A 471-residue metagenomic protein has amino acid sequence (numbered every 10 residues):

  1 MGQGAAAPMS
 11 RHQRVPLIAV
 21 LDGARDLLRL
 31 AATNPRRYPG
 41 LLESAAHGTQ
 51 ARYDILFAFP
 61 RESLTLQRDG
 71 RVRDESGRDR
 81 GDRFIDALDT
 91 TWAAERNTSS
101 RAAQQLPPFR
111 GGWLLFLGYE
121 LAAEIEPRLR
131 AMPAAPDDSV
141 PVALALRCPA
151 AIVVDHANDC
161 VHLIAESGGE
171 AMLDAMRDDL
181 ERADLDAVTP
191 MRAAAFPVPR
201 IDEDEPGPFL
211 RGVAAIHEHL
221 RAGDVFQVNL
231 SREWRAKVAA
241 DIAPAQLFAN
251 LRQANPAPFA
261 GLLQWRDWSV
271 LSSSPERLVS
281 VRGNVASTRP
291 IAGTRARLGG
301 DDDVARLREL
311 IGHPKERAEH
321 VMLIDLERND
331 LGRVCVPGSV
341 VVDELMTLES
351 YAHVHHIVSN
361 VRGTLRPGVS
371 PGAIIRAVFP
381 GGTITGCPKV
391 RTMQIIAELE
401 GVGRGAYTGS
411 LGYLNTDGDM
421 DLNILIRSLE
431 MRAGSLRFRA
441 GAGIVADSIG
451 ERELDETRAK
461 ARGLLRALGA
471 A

Functional and structural regions predicted by a protein language model:
G2-A471: Extended alpha-helical targeting/anchoring segments, especially N-terminal organellar/secretory targeting helices
